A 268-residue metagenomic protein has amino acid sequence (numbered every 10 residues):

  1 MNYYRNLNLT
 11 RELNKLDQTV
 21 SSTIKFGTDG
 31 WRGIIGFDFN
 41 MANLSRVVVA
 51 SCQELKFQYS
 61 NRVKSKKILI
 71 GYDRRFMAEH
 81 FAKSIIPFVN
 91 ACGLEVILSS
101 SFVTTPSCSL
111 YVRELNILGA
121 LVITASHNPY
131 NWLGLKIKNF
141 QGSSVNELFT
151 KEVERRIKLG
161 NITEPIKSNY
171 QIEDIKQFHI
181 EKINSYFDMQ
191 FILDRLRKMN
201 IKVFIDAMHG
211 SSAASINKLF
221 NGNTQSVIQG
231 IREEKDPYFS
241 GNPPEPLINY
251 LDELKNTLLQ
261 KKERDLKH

Functional and structural regions predicted by a protein language model:
M1-C92, N169-V203: An N-terminal, well-structured beta->alpha segment
N2-S21, L133-L266: Gly/Ser/Thr-enriched, mixed-charge loops and adjacent short helices that form phosphate/oxyanion-binding elements
Y3-R5, N61, I68-W132, L219-H268: N-terminal small/polar loop signature for handling phosphorylated ligands or for N-terminal nucleophile
T28-I34, Y72, A120, L135 (+3 more regions): Gly/Ser/Thr-rich helix-start
G30-W31, N128, A207: Conformational gate/switch positions in structured elements
I34, L98, F140: Short, flexible active-site loop motifs that bind/organize anionic cofactors or intermediates
N40, R74-R75, S101, G142 (+1 more regions): Short beta->alpha junction loops/turns
N43, V47, F81, T104 (+2 more regions): Catalytic-loop motifs flanking and including active-site residues across diverse enzymes
